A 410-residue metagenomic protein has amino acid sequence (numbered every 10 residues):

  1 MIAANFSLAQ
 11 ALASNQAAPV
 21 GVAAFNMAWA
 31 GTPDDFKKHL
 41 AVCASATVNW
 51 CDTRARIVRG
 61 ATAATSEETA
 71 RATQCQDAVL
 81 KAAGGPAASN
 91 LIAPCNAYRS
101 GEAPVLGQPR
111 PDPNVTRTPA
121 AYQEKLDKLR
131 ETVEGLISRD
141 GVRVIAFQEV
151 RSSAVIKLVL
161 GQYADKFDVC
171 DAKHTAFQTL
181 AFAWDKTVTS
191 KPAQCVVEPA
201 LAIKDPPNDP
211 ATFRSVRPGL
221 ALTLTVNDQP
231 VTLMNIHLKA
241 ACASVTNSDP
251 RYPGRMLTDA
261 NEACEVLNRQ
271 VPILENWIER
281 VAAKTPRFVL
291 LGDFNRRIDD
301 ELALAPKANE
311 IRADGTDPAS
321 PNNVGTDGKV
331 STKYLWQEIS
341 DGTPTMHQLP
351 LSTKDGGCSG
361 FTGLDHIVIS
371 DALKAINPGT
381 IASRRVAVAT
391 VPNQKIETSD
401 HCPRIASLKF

Functional and structural regions predicted by a protein language model:
M1-S7: Bacterial N-terminal signal peptides
L12-Q162, D171-T175, P392, I396 (+1 more regions): N-terminal, active-site-proximal structural segment of metallo-dependent hydrolase catalytic domains
L12-S14, V188, Q194, N208 (+4 more regions): Metal-dependent phosphoester-hydrolase catalytic domains
G21-A24, R143-Q148, L180-F182, A221 (+5 more regions): Structural recognition of the beta-strand scaffold that forms the well-ordered cores of secreted hydrolase catalytic
G31-D34, A154-K157, Q178-T179, R217 (+2 more regions): Extracytoplasmic/secreted cell-surface and envelope-processing proteins
V144-A241: Structured beta-strand-rich core segments of catalytic domains in phosphoester-bond hydrolases
N235-E262: Active-site His/acidic residue clusters
T258-T285: A long, amphipathic alpha-helix that forms part of the scaffold/cap immediately adjacent to metal-dependent active
